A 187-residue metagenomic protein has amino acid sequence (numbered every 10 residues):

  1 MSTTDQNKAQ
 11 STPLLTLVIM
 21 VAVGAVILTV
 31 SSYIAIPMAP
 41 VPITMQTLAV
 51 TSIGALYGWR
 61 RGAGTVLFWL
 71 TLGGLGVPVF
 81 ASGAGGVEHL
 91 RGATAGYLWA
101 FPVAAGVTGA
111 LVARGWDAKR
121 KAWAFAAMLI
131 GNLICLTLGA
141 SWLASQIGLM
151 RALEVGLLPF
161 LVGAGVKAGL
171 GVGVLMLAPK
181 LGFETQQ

Functional and structural regions predicted by a protein language model:
S2-A63: Hydrophobic transmembrane alpha-helices
S2-Q6, T16, V30, V87-C135: Short helix-perturbing small/polar motifs within transmembrane alpha-helices
T12-P13, A39-T44, V87-G96, F125-A126 (+1 more regions): Interfacial loop-to-helix junctions that mark the boundaries of transmembrane helices in multi-pass membrane
V18-V23, L48-S52, G62-F68, T94-W99 (+3 more regions): Hydrophobic alpha-helical transmembrane segments
A22, V26, V30, S52 (+12 more regions): Generic alpha-helical transmembrane segments of integral inner-membrane proteins, especially permease/transport modules
V30, I34, L56, S82-G83 (+3 more regions): Helix-loop junctions at the membrane-solvent interface of multi-pass transporters, primarily the C-terminal
S32-P42, L70-A104: Interfacial aromatic-anchored transmembrane helix boundaries in multi-pass membrane proteins
W116-Q187: Membrane-embedded alpha-helical hairpins and interfacial helices in multi-pass inner-membrane proteins
